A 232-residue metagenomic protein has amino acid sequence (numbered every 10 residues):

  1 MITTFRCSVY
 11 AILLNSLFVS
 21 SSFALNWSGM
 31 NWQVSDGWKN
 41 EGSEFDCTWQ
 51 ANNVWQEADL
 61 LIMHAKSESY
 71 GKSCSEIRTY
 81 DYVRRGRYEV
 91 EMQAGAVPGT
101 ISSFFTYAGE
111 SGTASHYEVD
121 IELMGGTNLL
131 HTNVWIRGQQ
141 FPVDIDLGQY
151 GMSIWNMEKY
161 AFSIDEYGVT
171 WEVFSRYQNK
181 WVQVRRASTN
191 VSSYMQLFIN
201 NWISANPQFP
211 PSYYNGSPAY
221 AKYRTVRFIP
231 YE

Functional and structural regions predicted by a protein language model:
M1-V9: Bacterial N-terminal signal peptides that target proteins for export
Y10-L17: Bacterial N-terminal signal peptides
A24-P98, I121-G125, P211-Y214, A221-E232: Low-complexity, Ser/Thr/Pro/Gly-rich disordered linker/stalk regions
R78, T100-S111: Aromatic-rich beta-strand patches that line glycan-recognition/binding surfaces of extracellular proteins
Y107-W135: Glycan-recognition/cleft segments
R137-M157: Short, aromatic/His-centered strand-loop micro-motif at the edge of beta-sheets
W155-T170: Localized edge beta-strand/strand-to-loop motifs within extracellular or lumenal beta-rich domains
T170-K222, F228-Y231: Aromatic sugar-binding interfaces of carbohydrate-active proteins
